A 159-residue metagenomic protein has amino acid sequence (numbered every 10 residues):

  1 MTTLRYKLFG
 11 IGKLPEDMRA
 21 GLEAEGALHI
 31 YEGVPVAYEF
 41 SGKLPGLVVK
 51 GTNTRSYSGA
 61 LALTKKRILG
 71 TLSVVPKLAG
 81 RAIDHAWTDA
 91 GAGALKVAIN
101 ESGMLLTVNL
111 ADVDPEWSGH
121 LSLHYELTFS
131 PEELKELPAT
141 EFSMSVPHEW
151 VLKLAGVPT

Functional and structural regions predicted by a protein language model:
M1-L61: Anionic N-terminal interaction surfaces
F40-E132, T140-F142, H148, L152 (+1 more regions): Phosphoinositide-binding peripheral membrane targeting modules
